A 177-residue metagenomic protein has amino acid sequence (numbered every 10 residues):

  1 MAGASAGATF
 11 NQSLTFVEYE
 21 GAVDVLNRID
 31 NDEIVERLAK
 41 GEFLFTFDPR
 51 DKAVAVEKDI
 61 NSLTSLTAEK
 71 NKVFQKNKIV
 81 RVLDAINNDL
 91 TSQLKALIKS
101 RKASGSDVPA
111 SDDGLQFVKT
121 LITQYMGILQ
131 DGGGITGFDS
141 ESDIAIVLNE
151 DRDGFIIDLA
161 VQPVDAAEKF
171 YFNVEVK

Functional and structural regions predicted by a protein language model:
M1-P109, V118, G137: A glycine- and small-residue-enriched flexible loop/hinge signal that marks low-structured segments
A96-A103, Q124, I128-I135, E168: Intrinsically disordered or highly flexible coil/loop and linker segments, enriched in small and charged/polar residues
K102, F138, N173-K177: Generic preference for flexible, low-structure residues
P109-F138: C-terminal hydrophobic structural anchor segments that stabilize assembly/packing rather than catalytic chemistry
G137-V147: Short, conserved loop-to-beta-strand elements that form functional interface hotspots
A145-K177: C-terminal edge-of-domain segments
